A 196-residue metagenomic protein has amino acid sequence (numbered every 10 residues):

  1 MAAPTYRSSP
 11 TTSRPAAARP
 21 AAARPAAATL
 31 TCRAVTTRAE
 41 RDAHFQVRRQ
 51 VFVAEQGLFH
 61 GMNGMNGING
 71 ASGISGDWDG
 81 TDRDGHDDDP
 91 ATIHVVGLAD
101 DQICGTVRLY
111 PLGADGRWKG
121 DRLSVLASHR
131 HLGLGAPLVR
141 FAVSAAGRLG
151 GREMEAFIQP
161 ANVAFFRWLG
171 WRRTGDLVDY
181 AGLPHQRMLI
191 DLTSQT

Functional and structural regions predicted by a protein language model:
A2-R14, R19, R24-D84, D89 (+1 more regions): Short amphipathic alpha-helix that is part of the acyltransferase structural core
R48, F165-F166: Conserved active-site tyrosine of GNAT-family acetyltransferases
D89-A91, A114-G116, Y180-P184: Short acidic/glycine-enriched loop/turn segments that link adjacent beta-strands
V96, D101-P111, R117-S124: Conserved beta-strand in the GNAT
V125, H131-S144, W168: Conserved acetyl-CoA-binding loop-helix of GNAT-fold acetyltransferases
A146-Q159: Conserved GNAT acetyl-CoA-binding A-motif
F157, R172-I190: Conserved catalytic-core motifs of GNAT/GCN5-like acyltransferases
